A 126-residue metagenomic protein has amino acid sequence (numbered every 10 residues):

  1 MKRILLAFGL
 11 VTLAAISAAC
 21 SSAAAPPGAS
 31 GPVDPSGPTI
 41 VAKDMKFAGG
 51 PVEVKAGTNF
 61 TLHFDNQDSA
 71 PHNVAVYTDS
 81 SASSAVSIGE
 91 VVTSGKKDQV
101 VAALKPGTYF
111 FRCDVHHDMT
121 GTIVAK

Functional and structural regions predicted by a protein language model:
K2-G9, L13-I16, C20-K126: Extracytoplasmic copper-binding redox domains, predominantly the cupredoxin/blue-copper superfamily
